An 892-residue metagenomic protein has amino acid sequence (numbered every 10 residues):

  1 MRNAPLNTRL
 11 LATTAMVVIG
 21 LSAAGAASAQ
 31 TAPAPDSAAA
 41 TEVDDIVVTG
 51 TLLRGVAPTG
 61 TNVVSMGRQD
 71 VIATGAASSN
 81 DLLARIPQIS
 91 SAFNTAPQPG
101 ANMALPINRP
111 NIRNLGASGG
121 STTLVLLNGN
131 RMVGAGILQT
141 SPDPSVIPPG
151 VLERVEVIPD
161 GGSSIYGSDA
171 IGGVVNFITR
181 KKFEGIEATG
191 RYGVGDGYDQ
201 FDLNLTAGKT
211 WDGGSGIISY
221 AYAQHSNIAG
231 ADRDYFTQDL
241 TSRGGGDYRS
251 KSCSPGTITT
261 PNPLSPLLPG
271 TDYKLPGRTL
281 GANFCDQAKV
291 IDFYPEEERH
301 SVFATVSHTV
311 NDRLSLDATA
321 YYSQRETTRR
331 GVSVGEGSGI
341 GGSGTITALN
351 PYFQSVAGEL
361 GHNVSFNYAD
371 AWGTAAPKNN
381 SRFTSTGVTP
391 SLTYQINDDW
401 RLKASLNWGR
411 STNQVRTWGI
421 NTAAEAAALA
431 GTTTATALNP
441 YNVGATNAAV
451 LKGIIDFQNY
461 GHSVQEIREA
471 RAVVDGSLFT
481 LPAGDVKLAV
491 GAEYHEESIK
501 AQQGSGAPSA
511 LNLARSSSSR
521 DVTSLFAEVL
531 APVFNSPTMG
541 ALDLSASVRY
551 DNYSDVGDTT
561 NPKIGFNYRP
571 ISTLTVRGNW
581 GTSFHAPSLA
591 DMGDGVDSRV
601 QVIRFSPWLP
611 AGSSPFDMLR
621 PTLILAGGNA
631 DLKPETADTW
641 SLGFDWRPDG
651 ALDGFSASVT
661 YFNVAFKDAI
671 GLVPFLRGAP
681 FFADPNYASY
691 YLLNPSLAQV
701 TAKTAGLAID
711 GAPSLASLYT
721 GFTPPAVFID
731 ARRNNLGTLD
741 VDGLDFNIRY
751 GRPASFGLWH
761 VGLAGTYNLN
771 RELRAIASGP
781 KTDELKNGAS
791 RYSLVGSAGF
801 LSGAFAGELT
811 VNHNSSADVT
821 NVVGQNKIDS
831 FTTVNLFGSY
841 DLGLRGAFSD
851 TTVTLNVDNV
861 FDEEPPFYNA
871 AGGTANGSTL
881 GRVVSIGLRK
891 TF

Functional and structural regions predicted by a protein language model:
R2-P87, N204, G208, D312 (+3 more regions): N-terminal Sec signal peptide and the immediately downstream disordered periplasmic leader that contains the TonB box
S79-L82, N108-R113, N128, D143-S145 (+2 more regions): N-terminal periplasmic accessory domains that precede and gate Gram-negative outer-membrane beta-barrel machines
A84-R131: Extracytoplasmic beta-strand/coil segments of soluble accessory domains associated with Gram-negative outer-membrane
V125, I228, D232, D239-T241 (+7 more regions): Surface-exposed, low-complexity loop segments enriched in small/polar and acidic residues
N130-P159: Short acidic/polar hinge/loop motifs at secondary-structure boundaries that mediate gating or recognition
K182-G185, D212-G213, N311-L314, Q395-L402 (+7 more regions): Short loop/turn motifs that connect adjacent beta-strands in outer-membrane beta-barrel proteins
R599, W759-G846, F861, A870: C-terminal beta-barrel architecture of Gram-negative outer-membrane proteins
A665-K667, L769-N770, N812-D818, Y840-F892: C-terminal beta-signal and adjacent terminal beta-strands/loops of Gram-negative outer-membrane beta-barrel proteins
